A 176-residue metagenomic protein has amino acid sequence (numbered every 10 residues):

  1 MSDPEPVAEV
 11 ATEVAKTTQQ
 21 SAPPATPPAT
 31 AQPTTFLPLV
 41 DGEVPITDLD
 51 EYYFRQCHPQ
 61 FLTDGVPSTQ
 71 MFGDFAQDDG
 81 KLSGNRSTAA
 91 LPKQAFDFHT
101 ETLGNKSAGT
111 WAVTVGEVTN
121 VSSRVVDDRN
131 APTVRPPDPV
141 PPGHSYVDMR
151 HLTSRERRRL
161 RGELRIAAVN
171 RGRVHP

Functional and structural regions predicted by a protein language model:
S2-E51, D64-P176: Conserved NAD+-utilizing ADP-ribose enzyme module
R55-Q56, L62: Fungal intrinsically disordered, Ser/Thr/Pro-rich regulatory tracts
H58-P59, T114: General structural signal for secondary-structure boundaries
